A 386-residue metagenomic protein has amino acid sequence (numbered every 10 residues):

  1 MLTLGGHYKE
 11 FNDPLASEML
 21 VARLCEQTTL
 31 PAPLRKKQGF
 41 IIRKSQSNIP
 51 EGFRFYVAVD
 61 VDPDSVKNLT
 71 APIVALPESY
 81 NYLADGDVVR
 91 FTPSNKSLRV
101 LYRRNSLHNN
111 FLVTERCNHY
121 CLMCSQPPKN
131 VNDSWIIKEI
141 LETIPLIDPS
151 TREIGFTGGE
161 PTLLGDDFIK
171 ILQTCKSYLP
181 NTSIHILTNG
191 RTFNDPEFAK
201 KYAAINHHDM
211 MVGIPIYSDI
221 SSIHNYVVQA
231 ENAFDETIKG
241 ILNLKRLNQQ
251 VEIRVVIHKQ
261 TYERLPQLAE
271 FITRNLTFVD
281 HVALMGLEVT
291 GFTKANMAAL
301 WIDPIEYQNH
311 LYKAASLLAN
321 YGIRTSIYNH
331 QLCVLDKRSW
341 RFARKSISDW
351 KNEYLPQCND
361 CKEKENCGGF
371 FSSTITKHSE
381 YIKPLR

Functional and structural regions predicted by a protein language model:
M1-L107, H310, A319-T325: Flexible, acidic/Gly-rich N-terminal and inter-domain linker regions that tether and position cofactor-handling modules
L2-A16, D336-R386: Flexible mid-to-C-terminal extensions adjoining Fe-S/redox cofactors in radical SAM and related proteins
L101-I137: Canonical Radical SAM [4Fe-4S] cluster-binding loop centered on the CxxxCxxC motif and its immediate flanking residues
S125-I136, P149-L164, K176-D195, N206-I238 (+2 more regions): Core AdoMet radical
K138-R152, S373-R386: Short microdomains enriched in Cys/His and/or Lys/Arg
I154, D209-M211, D235-A298, E306-H330: Conserved C-terminal portion of the radical SAM core fold that forms the substrate/S-adenosylmethionine-binding
D166-Q173, N194-A204, E263-F271: Distinct, well-ordered alpha-helical segments
A199-Y217, A269-L284, A343-G368: Structural recognition of alpha->loop->beta junctions
